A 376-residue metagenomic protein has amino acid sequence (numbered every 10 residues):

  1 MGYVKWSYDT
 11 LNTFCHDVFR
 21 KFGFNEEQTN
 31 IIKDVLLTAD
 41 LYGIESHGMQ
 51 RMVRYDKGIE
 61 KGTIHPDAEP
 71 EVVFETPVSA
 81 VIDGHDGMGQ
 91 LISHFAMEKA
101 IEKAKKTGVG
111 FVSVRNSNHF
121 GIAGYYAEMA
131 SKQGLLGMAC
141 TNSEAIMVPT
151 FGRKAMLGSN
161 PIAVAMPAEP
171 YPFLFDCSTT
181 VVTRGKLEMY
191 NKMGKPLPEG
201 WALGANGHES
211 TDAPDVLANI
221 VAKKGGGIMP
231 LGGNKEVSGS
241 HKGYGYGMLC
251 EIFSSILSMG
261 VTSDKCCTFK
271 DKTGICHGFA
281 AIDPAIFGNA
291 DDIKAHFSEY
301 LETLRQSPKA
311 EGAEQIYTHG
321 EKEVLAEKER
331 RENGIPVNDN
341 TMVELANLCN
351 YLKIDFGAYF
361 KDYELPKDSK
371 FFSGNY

Functional and structural regions predicted by a protein language model:
M1-Y8, T13-E27, I31-I32, L37-T38 (+4 more regions): Acidic, glycine/proline-rich low-complexity segments that act as flexible tails and inter-domain linkers
G2-F14, I252, L257, T262-Y376: Catalytic-core signal marking the mid-to-C-terminal active-site face
H47-I101: Active-site cofactor/substrate anionic-group-binding motifs, chiefly glycine- and Lys/Arg-rich phosphate-binding loops
V73-D83, H94-G110, S210-G232: Residues forming anionic-ligand binding surfaces in small-molecule and nucleic-acid pockets of primarily soluble enzymes
S79-E169, C177-S178: A generic, well-ordered mixed alpha/beta core segment in the N-terminal half of proteins
M147-V221: Phosphate/diphosphate-binding glycine-rich loops and adjacent basic-rich segments that engage nucleotide
P196-K265: Secondary-shell segments that build the walls of catalytic and ion/ligand-binding clefts
